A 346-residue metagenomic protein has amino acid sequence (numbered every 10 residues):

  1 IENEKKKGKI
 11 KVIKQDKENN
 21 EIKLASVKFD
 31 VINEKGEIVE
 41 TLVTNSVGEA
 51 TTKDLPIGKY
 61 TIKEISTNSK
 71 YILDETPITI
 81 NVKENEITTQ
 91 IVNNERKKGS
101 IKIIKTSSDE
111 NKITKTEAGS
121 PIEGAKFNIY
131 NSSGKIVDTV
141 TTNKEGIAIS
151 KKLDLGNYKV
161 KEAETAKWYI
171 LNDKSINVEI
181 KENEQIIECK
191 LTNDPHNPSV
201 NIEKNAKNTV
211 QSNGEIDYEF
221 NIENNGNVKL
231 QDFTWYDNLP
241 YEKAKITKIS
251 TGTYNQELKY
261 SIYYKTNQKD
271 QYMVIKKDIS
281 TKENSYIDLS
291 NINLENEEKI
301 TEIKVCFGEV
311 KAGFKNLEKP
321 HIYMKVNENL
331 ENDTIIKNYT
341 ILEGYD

Functional and structural regions predicted by a protein language model:
I1-N3, I62-E64, K105-S108, V160-W168 (+4 more regions): Serine/threonine-enriched low-complexity regions used as flexible
E4, T67-I91, E95, E164-D194: Structured interaction patches on ligand/partner-binding surfaces of diverse proteins
I10-K17, F29, I101-K115, F127 (+2 more regions): A short, amphipathic beta-strand motif
K35-T51, S132-A148: Short, acidic Ser/Thr/Gly-rich low-complexity loop/linker segments typical of extracellular and cell-surface proteins
T51-T61, I149-K159, A166: Short Pro-Gly-centered beta-turn/loop motif in secreted/extracellular proteins
Y71, W168-Y169, T234, N238-E302: A surface/secretory-pathway sequence property marking extracellular, secreted, or lumenal proteins enriched
S150-K152, E283-I336: Low-complexity, intrinsically disordered segments enriched in Ser/Thr together with acidic residues
S212-N238: Short beta-strand elements of extracellular/lumenal beta-sandwich folds
